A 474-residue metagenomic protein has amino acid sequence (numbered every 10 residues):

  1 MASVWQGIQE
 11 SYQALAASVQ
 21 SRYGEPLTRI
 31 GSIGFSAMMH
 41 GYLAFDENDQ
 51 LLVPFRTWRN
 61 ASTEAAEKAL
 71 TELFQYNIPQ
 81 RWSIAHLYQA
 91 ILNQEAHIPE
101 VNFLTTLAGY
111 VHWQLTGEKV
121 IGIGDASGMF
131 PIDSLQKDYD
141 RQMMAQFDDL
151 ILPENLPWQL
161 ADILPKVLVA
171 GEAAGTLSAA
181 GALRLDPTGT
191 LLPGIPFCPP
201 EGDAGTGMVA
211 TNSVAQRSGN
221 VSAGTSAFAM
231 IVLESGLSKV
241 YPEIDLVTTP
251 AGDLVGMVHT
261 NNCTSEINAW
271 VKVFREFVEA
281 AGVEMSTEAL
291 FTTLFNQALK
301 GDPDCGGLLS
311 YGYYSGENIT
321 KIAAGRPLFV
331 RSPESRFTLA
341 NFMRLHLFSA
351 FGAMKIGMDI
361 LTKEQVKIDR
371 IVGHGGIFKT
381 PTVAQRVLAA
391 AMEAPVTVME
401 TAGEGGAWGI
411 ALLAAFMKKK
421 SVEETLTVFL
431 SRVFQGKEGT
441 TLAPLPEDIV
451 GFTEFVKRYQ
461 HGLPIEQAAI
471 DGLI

Functional and structural regions predicted by a protein language model:
M1-V53, K68, E100, A161 (+6 more regions): N-terminal glycine/serine-rich phosphate-binding loop of ATP-dependent small-molecule kinases, especially carbohydrate
Q20-T57, N77-P79, H112-G124, G128-D133 (+1 more regions): Short beta-strand-loop/turn "lid" adjacent to the catalytic site in phosphate-handling enzymes
N60: Carbohydrate-associated surface elements
A65-I121, F130-N155, G171-I474: Active-site core segments that coordinate phosphate-bearing ligands/cofactors across diverse enzyme families
W158: ATP-dependent phospho-/nucleotidyl transfer catalytic cores
